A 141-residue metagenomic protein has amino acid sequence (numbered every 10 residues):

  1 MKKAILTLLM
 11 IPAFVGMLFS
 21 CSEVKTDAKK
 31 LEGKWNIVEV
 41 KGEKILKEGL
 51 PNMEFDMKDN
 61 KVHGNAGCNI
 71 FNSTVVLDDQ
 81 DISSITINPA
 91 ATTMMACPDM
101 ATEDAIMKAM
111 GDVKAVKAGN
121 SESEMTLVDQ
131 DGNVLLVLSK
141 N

Functional and structural regions predicted by a protein language model:
M1-K30: Bacterial Sec-dependent N-terminal signal peptides
C21-N141: Lipid interaction determinants
